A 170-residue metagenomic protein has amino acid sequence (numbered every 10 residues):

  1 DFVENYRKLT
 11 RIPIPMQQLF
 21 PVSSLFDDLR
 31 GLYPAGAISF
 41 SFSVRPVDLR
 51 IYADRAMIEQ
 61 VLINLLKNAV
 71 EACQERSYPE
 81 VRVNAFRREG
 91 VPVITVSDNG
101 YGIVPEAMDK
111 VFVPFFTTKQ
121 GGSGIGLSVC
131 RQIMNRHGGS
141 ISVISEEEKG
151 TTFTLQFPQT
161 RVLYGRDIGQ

Functional and structural regions predicted by a protein language model:
D1-I12, Q18-F20, S24-A35: Conserved DHp (HisKA) dimerization/phosphotransfer helix of two-component histidine kinases, i.e., the long coiled-coil
I12-P15, R50-A53, T118: Conserved micro-motifs of the catalytic ATP-binding
V22, G102-K110: Short helix N-cap motif at coil->helix boundaries in the Bergerat
S39-R50: Conserved catalytic submotifs in the C-terminal HATPase_c
Y78-G90: Short beta-strand/loop element within the Bergerat-fold HATPase_c
G126, C130: Short alpha-helical Gxxx[C/S/T] motif in the catalytic ATP-binding
M134-N135: Detector for a conserved hydrophobic position within an alpha-helical segment of the HATPase_c
